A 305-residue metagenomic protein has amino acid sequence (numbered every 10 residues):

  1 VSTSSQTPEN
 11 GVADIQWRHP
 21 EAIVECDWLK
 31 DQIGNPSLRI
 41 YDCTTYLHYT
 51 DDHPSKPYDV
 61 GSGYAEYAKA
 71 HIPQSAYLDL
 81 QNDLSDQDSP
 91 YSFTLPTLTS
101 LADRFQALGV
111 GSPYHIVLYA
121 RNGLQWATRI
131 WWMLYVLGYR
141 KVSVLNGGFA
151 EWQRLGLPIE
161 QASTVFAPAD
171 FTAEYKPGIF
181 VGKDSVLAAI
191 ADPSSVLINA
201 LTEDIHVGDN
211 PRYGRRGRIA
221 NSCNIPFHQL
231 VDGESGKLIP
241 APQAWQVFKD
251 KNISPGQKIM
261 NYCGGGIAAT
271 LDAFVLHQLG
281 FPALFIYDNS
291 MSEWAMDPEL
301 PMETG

Functional and structural regions predicted by a protein language model:
V1-G305: Cytosolic catalytic domains that perform sulfur/thiol-centered chemistry
